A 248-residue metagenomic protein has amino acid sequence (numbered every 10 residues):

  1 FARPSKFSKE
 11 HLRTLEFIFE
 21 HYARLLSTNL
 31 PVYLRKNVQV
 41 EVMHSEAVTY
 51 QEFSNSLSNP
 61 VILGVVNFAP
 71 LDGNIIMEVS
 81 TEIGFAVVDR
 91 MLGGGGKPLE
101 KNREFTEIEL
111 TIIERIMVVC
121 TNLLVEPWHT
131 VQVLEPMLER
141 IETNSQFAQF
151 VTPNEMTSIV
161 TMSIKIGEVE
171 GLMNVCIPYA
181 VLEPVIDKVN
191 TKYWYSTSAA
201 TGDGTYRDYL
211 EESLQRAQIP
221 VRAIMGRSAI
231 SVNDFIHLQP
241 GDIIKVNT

Functional and structural regions predicted by a protein language model:
F1-T248: N-terminal auxiliary interaction/assembly segments of multi-subunit proteins
